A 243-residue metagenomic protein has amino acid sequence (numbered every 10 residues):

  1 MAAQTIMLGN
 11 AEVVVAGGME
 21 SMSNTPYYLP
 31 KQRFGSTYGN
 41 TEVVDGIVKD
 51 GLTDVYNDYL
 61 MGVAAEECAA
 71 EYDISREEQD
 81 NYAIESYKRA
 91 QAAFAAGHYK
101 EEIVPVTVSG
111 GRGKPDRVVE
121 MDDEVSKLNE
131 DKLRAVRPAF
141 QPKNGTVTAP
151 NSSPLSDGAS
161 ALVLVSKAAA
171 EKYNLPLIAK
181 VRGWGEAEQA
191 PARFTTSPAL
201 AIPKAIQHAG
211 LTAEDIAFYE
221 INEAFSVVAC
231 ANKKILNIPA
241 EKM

Functional and structural regions predicted by a protein language model:
M1-E20, V63, A69-H98, A161-A168 (+1 more regions): Active-site-proximal alpha-helical scaffold in enzymes
A3-L8, T25-N40, A168, I235-P239: A glycine- and small-aliphatic-rich helix-loop capping segment at beta-alpha/alpha-beta transitions that lines
I6-V14, A168-K180, L211-A213: Phosphate-handling active-site elements
E12-V14, D45, G145-T146, S160-L162 (+2 more regions): Structural motif
V13-E67: Flexible glycine-/small-residue-enriched beta->alpha junction loops that bind anionic phosphate/pyrophosphate groups
S23, T53-Y59, A70-A83, N144 (+3 more regions): Active-site pocket-shaping loop/turn-to-helix segments
A64-E66, E102, G110, R182-M243: Active-site pocket-lining segment
E78-K172, I235-E241: N-terminal extracellular/periplasmic Venus flytrap/periplasmic-binding protein-like
